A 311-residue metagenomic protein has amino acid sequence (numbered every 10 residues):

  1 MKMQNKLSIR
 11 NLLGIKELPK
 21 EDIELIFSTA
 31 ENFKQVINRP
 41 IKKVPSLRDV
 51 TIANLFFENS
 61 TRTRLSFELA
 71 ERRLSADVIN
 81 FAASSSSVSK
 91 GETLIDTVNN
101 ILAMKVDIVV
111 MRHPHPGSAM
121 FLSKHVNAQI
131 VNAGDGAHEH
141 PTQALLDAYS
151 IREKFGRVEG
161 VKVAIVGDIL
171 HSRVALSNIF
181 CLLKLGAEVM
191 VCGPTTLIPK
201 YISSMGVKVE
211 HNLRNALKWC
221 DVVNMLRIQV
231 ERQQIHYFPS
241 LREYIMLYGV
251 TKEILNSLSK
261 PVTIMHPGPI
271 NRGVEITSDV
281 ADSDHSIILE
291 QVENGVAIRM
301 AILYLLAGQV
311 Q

Functional and structural regions predicted by a protein language model:
M1-L69: Positively charged, low-complexity intrinsically disordered leader regions
I41, P45-Y149, R272: Phosphate/diphosphate ligand-binding glycine-rich loop within oxidoreductases
L47-I52, E159-V163, P261: Phosphate-coordination loops involved in phosphoryl transfer and adenosine-cofactor binding
F57-L69, E153-L226: Glycine-rich phosphate/diphosphate-binding loop of Rossmann-like nucleotide-binding domains
A128, G186-E188, S257-T263: A short helix->loop->beta-strand "cap" motif at the edges of active sites that frequently abuts
I202-D279: Rossmann-like adenosine-cofactor binding region
P261-V262, P267-Q311: Adenosine-phosphate binding glycine-rich loop
